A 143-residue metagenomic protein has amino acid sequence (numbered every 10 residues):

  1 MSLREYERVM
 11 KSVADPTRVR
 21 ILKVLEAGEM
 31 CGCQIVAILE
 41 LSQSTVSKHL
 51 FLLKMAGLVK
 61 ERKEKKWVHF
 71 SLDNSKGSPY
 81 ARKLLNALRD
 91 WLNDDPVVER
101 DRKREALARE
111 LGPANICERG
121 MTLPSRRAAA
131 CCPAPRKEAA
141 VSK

Functional and structural regions predicted by a protein language model:
M1-R4, S142-K143: Short, intrinsically disordered or compositionally biased N-terminal tails of bacterial proteins
R4-T45, F51, W67-G77: N-terminal helix-turn-helix DNA-binding core of bacterial DNA-binding proteins
M55, K76-K143: C-terminal regulatory/oligomerization modules of transcriptional regulators
